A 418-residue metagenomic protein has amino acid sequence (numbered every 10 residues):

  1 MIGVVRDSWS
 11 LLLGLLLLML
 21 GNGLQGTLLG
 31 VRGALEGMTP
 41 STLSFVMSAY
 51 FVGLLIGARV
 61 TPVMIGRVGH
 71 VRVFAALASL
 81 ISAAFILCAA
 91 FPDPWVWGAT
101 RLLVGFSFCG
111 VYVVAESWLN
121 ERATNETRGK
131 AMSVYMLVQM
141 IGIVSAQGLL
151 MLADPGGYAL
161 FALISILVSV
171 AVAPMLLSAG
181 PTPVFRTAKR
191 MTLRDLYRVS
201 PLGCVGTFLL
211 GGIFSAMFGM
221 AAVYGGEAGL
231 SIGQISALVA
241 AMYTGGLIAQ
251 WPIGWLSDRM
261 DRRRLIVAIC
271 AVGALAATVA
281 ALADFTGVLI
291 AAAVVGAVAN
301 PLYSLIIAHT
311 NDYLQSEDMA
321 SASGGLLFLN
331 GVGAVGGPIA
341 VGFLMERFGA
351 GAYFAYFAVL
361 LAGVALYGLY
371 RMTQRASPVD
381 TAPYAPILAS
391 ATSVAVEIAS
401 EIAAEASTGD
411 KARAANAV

Functional and structural regions predicted by a protein language model:
M1-G3, P183-L193, R371-V418: Intrinsic disorder in cytosolic terminal tails and internal cytosolic loops of multi-pass membrane transporters
I2-F51, G203, S215-Y224, A228 (+1 more regions): Helix-loop boundary and gating motifs at the non-cytosolic
L29, G110-A123, N300-Q315: Intracellular juxtamembrane helix-capping segments at the cytosolic ends of symmetry-related transmembrane helices
P40-S41, N125-Y135, I232-G233, L314-L326: Loop-to-transmembrane helix entry/capping segments in MFS-fold secondary transporters and related SLC/MFSD carriers
G57-H70, D154, I248-D261, M345-E346: Helix-to-loop junctions at the C-terminal end of transmembrane segments in multipass secondary transporters
R72-I86, S165, R264-T278, A358: Structural signature of the two symmetry-related core transmembrane helices
L102-L137: Cytoplasmic helix-loop-helix junction between adjacent transmembrane helices in 12-TM secondary transporters
L150-M151, S165-F185, V364-M372: C-terminal membrane-cytosol helix-exit motif in multi-pass small-molecule transporters
